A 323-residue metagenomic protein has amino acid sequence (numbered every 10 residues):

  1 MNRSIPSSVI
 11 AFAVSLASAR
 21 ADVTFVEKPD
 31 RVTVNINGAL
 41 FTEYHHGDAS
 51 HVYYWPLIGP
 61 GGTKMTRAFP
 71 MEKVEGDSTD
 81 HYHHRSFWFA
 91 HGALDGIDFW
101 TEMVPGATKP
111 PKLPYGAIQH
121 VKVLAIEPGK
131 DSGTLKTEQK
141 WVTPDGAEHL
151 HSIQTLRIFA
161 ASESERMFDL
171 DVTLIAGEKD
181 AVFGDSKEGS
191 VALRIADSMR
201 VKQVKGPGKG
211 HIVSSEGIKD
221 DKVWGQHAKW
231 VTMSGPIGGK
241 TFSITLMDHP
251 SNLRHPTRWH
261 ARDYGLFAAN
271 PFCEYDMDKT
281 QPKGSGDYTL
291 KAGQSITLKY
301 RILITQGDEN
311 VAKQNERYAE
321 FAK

Functional and structural regions predicted by a protein language model:
M1-S4: Positively charged n-region of N-terminal signal peptides that target proteins for export
S7-L16: Bacterial N-terminal signal peptides
A21-Y82, P250, E309, N315: Beta-strand-rich N-terminal accessory domains
G47-A49, Y53-I58, A161-G206: Acidic (Asp/Glu-rich), glycine- and aromatic
T79-S164: Extended, loop-rich substrate-binding clefts of extracytoplasmic carbohydrate-active enzymes
Q139-T143, L156-A160, L174-E178, I195-M199 (+1 more regions): Beta-strand elements of well-folded, non-transmembrane domains
D180-P256: Active-site/ligand-binding surface loops and adjacent short beta/alpha elements that line catalytic pockets across
L246-K323: Beta-strand-rich recognition/accessory modules
